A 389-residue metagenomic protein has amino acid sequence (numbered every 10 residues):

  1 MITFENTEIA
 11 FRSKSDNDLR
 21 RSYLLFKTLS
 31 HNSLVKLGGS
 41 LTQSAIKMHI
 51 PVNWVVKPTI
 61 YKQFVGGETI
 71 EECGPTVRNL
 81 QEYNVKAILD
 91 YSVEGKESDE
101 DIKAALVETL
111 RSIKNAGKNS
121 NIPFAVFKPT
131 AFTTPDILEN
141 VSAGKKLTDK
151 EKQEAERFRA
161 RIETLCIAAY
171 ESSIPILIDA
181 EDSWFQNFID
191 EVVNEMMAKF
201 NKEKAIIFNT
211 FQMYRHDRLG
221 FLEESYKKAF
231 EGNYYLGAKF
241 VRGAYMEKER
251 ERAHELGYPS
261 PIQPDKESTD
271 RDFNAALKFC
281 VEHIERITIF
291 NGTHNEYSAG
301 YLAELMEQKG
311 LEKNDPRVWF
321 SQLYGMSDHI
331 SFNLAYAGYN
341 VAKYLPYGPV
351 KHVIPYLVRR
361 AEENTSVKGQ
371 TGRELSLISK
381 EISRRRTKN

Functional and structural regions predicted by a protein language model:
M1-N389: Positively charged, amphipathic and often flexible ligand-engagement surfaces
